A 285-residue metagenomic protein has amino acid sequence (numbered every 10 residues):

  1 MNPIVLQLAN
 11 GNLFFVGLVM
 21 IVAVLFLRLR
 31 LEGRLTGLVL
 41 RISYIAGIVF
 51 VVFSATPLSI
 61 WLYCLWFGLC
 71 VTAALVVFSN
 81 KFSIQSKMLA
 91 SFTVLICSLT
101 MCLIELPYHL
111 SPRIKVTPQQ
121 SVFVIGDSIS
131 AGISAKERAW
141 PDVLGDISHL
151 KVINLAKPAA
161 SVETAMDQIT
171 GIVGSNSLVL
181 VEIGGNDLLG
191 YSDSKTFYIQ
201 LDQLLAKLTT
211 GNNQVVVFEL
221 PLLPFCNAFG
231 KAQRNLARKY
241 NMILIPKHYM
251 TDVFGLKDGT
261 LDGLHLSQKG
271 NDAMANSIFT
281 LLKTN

Functional and structural regions predicted by a protein language model:
N2-N10, I125-S128: Short aromatic-rich membrane-water interface segments that cap or initiate transmembrane helices in multi-pass membrane
V5-L58, L62-C64, Q85-S91, D146-I147 (+1 more regions): Alpha-helical cap/lid subdomain in secreted, periplasmic, or secretory-pathway luminal O-acyl-processing enzymes
V51-P57, V76-S83, C102-P107: Juxtamembrane membrane-interface segments at transmembrane alpha-helix termini
W61-V71, V124, S161: Short N-terminal helix-initiation segments at or just after the protein's N-terminus
F67-S79, I96-T100: Alpha-helical transmembrane segments and their membrane-interface exit regions
L75, L110-P112, Q203-L204: Short, charged beta->alpha transition segments
S86-Y108: Internal/C-terminal transmembrane anchor helices
M101-T164, Q168-S175, V179: Serine-esterase "nucleophile elbow" of acetyl-processing enzymes
